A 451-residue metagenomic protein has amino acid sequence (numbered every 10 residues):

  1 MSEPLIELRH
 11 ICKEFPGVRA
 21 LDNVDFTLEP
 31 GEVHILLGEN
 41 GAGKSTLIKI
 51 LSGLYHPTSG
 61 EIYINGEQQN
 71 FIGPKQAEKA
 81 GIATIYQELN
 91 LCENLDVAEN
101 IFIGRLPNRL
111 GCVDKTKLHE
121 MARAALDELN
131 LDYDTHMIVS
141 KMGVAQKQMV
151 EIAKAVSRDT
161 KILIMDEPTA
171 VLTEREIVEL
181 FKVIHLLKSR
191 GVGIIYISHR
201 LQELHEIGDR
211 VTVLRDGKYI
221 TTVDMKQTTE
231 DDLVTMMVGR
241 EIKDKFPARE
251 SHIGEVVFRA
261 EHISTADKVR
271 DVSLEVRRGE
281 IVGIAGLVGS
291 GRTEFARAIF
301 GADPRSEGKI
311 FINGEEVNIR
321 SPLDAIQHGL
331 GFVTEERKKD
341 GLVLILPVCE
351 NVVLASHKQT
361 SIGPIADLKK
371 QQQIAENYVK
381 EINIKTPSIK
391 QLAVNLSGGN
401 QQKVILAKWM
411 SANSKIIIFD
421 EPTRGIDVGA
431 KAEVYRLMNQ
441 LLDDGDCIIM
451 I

Functional and structural regions predicted by a protein language model:
S2-I451: Glycine-rich phosphate-binding loops of nucleotide-dependent enzymes
